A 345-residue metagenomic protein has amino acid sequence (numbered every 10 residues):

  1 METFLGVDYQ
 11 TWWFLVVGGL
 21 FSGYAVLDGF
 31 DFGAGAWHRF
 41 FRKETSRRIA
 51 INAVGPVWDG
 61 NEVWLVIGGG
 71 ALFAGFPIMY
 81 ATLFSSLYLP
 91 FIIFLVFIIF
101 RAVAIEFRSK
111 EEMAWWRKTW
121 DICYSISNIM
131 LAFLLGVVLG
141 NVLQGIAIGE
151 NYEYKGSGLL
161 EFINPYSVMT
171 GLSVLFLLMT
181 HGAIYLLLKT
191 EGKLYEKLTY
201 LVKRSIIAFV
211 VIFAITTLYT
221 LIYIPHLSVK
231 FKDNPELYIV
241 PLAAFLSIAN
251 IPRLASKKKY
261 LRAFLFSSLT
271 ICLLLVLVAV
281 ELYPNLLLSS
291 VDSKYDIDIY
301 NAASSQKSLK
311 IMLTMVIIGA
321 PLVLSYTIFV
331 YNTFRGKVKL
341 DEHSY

Functional and structural regions predicted by a protein language model:
M1-G60, V66-G69: N-terminal signal-anchor module of multipass membrane proteins
M1-V17, F73-Y88, L143-S167, K230: Helix-coil boundary and interhelical linker segments in multi-pass alpha-helical membrane proteins
A34-P56, A74-M79, E106-R117, G182-L201 (+4 more regions): Juxtamembrane membrane-water interface segments of multi-pass membrane proteins, especially cytoplasmic-side
V57-M130, G149, L227-P235: Membrane-interface helix-loop-helix modules in multi-pass inner-membrane proteins
F107-Y260: Long, contiguous internal "core" modules enriched in hydrophobic/ aromatic residues
I126-V137, L265-E281: Hydrophobic alpha-helical membrane-insertion segments
F162-M179, S305-V323: Hydrophobic alpha-helical transmembrane segments
S289-I311: Short, membrane-exposed interhelical loops at transmembrane-helix boundaries
